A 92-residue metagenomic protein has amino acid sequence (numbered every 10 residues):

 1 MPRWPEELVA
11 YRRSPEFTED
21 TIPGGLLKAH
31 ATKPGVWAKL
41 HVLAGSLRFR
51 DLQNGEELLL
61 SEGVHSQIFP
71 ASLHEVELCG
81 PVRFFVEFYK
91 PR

Functional and structural regions predicted by a protein language model:
M1-T32: A short, N-terminal "cap"/entry segment at the start of jelly-roll beta-barrel domains of the cupin/DSBH fold
P34-F49: Short, conserved beta-strand element in jelly-roll/cupin
K39, H65, E75: Short, surface-exposed charged micro-motifs
A44-L47, N54-G55, R92: Short, charged/polar surface micro-motifs in flexible loops or helix N-caps
F49-D51, V86: Short hydrophobic/aromatic-rich beta-strand segments that constitute the beta-sheet cores of beta-sandwich/beta-barrel
L52-A71: Short acidic-glycine-tyrosine-enriched beta hairpin
A71-R92: Ligand-binding loop in jelly-roll beta-barrel domains
